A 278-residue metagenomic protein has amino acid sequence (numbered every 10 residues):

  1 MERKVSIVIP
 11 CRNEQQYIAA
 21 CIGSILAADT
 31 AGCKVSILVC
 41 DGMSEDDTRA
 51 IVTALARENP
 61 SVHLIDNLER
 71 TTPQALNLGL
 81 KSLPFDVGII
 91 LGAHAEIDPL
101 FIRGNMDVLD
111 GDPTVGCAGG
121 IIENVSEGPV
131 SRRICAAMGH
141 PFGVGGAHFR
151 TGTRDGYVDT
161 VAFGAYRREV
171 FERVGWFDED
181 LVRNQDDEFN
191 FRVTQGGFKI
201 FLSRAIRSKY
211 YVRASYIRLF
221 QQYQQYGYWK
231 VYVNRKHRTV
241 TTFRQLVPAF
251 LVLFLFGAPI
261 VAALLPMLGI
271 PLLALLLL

Functional and structural regions predicted by a protein language model:
G23-K34: Short, acidic, metal-binding catalytic loop of nucleotide-sugar glycosyltransferases
S24, D41-A50, E69, A95: A conserved acidic beta->alpha catalytic loop
K34-M43, H63-L68, A93: Short beta-strand/loop segment that forms part of the nucleotide-sugar
N67-L83, G104, V158-V161: Glycine-rich, basic loop-to-helix element that forms the pyrophosphate-binding segment of sugar-nucleotide handling
G88: Short aromatic/hydrophobic "clamp" motif used to bind/position activated sugar donors
L100-R132, Y211: Conserved donor NDP-sugar-binding/catalytic core segment of glycosyltransferases
G120-S126, C135-Y157, V161-F163, E172 (+1 more regions): Short, flexible, basic/aromatic active-site loop/helix in glycosyltransferases
D178-T241: Catalytic donor/gating beta->alpha subdomain of glycosyltransferases that bind UDP-sugars
